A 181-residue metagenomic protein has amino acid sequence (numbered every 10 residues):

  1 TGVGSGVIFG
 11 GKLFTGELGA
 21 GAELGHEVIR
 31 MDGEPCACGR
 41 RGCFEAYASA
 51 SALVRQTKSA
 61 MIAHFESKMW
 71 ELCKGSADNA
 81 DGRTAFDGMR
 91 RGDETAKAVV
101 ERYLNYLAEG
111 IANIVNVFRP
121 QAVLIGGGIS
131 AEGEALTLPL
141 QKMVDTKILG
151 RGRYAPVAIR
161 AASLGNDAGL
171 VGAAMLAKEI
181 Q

Functional and structural regions predicted by a protein language model:
T1-G2, A20: A short acidic Gly-Thr/Ser loop motif
G4-I8: Short beta-strand scaffold segments in enzyme catalytic cores
L13, M31-P35, R40-Q181: ATP-binding/phosphotransfer module of carbohydrate and carboxylate kinases, centering on a glycine-rich
A20-D32: A short, polar/charged loop-to-alpha-helix boundary motif
